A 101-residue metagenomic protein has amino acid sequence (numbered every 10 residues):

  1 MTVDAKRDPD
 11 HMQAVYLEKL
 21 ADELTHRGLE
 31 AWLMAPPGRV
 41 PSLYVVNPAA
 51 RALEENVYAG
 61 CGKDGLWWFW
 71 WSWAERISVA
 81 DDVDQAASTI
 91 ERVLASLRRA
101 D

Functional and structural regions predicted by a protein language model:
M1-P48, R76: Negatively charged, low-complexity tracts enriched in Asp/Glu with abundant Ser/Thr
D4, D8-D10, D22, D64 (+2 more regions): Acidic-enriched, low-complexity/disordered segments with a strong bias for Aspartate over Glutamate
V45-A49, N56, V93-L94: Short alpha-helical interface elements
R51-A80: Intrinsically disordered, low-complexity regulatory segments enriched in Ser/Thr/Pro and charged residues
A74-D101: Ampiphathic alpha-helical segments that act as solvent-exposed interaction surfaces
